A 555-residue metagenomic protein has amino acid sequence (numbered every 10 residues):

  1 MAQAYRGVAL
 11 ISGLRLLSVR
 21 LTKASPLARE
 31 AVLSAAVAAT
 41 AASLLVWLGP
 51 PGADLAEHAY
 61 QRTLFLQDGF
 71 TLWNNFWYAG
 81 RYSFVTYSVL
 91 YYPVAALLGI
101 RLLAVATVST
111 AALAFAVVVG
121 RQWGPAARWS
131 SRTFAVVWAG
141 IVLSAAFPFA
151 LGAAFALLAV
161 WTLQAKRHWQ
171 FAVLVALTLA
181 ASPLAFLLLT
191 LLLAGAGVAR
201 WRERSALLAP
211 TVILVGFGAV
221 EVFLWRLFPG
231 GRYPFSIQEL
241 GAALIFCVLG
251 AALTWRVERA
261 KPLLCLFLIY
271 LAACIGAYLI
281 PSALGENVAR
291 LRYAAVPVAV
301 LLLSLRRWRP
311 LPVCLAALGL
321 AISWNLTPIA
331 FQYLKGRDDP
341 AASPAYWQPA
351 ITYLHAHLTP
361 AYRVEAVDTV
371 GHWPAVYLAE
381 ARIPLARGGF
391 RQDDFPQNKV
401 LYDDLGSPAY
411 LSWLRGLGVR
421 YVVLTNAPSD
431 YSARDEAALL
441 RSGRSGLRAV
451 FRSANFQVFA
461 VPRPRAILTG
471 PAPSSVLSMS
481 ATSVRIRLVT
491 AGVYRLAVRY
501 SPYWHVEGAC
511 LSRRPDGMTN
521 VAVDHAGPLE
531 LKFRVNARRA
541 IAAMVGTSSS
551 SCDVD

Functional and structural regions predicted by a protein language model:
M1-S43, V554-D555: Start-transfer (signal-anchor) and selected internal transmembrane alpha helices of multi-pass inner/ER membrane
A4-R6, R20-P26, W77, L163-F171 (+3 more regions): Membrane-interface junctions at the ends of membrane-embedded or membrane-associated helices
R15, R307-L326: Signature aromatic-anchored transmembrane alpha helix within multi-pass, membrane-resident enzymes that catalyze glycan
L27-L55, A219-L224, A321-L326: Transmembrane signal-anchor helices characteristic of membrane glycosylation enzymes that use polyprenol
A38, S109, L113-V118, A126-Q164 (+3 more regions): Membrane-embedded helix bundles of polyisoprenyl
A42-W129, T133-A153, P183, P340 (+1 more regions): Active-site lumenal/periplasmic loops and adjacent helix-entry segments of GT-C-fold, multi-pass membrane
W47-E57, D68, L72, G152 (+2 more regions): Transmembrane catalytic cores of multi-pass membrane glycosyltransferases and polysaccharide-assembly enzymes
P328-D555: Extracytoplasmic
